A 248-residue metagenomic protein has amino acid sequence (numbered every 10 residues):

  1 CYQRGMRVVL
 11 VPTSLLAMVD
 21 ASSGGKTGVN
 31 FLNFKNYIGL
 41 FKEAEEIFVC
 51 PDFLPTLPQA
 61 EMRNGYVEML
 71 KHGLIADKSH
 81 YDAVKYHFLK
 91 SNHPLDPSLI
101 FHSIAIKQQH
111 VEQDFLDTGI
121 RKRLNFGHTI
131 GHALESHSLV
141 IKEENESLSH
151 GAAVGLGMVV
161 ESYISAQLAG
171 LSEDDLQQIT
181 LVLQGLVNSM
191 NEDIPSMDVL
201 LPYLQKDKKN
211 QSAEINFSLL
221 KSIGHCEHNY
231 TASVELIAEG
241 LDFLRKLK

Functional and structural regions predicted by a protein language model:
C1-L89: A glycine/threonine-rich phosphate-anchoring loop and its flanking beta-alpha core in nucleotide/phosphate-binding
V11-P12, F126, L219: A secondary-structure boundary/capping signal
S14, D52, G127, H137 (+1 more regions): Anionic group-transfer/hydrolysis microenvironments
Q59, R63, D77-Y81, P97 (+3 more regions): Alpha-helix initiation and N-capping motif
V67-M69, L171-K248: C-terminal charged capping/lid subdomain of soluble metabolic enzymes
A83-D198: Active-site segments that bind and position negatively charged phosphate/pyrophosphate groups
